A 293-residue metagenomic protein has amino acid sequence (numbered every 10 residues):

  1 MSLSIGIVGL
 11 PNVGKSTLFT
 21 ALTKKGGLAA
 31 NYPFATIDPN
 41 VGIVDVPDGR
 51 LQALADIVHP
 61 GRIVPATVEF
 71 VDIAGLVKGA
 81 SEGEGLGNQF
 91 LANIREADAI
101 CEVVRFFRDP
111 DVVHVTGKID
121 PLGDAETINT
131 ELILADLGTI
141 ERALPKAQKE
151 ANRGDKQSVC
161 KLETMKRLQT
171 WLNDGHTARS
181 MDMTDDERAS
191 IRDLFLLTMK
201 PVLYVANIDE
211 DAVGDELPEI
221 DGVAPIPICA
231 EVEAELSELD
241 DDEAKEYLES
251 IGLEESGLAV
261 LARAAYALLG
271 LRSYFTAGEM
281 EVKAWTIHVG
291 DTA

Functional and structural regions predicted by a protein language model:
M1-D111: Conserved G1/Walker A P-loop phosphate-binding module
S2-V8, V13, F19, E141 (+1 more regions): C-terminal-of-GTPase-core extension/linker across diverse P-loop GTPases
S4-G6, T20-T23, D56-P60, R95 (+5 more regions): Short, functional N-terminal and low-complexity linear motifs
L22-Y32, P39-V41, V46-G49, A53 (+12 more regions): Residue-level signal for pocket-adjacent positions within structured domains
F34, D48-L51, V64-F70, E84-D98 (+8 more regions): Amphipathic alpha-helical transducer elements in NTP-driven molecular machines
T36, L86-G87, G117-D120, I220-D221: Glycine-rich, phosphate-binding/catalytic loops in enzymes
G42-P47, A74-E84, R95-K156, W171-T184 (+1 more regions): Conserved Switch II/interswitch segment of TRAFAC-class P-loop GTPases
I57-P60, K118, D242: Short intrinsically disordered coil segments
